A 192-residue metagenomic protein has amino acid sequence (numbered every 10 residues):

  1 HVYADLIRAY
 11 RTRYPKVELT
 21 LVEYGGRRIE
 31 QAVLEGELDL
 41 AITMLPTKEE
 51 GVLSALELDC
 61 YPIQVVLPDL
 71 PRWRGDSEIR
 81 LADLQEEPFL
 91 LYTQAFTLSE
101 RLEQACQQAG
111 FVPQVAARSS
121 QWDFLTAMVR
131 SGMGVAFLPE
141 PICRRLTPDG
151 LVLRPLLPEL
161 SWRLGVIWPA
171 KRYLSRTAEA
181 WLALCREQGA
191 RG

Functional and structural regions predicted by a protein language model:
H1, W73-R74, P88-A109, L174-A183 (+1 more regions): Secondary-structure junction motif
H1-V2, D69, V152-G192: A late-sequence structural motif
H1-Y14, E18-E23, R27-Q31, Q94 (+2 more regions): N-terminal winged-helix
R8, E30-Q31, L56, A82 (+2 more regions): Alpha-helical segments flanking ligand/cofactor-binding loops in enzyme cores
L21-V22, L40-P46, L67-P68, Y92-T93: Short beta-strand elements of ligand-binding domains
G25-L38, M44, A95-V152: Hydrophobic hinge/microswitch elements
K48-Y61, D76-S77, D123-K171: Beta-alpha-beta core module
V52-F89: Flexible hinge/capping segments at coil-to-helix
